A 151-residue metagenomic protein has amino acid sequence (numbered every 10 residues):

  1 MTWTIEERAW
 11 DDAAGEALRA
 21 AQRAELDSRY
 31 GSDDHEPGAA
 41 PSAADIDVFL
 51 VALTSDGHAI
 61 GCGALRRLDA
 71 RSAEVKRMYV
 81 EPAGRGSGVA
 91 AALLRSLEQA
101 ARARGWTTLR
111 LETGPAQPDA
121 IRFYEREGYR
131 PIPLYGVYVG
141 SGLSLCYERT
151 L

Functional and structural regions predicted by a protein language model:
W3, E7-D11, T107-R110, G114-L151: C-terminal "cap" of GNAT-fold acetyltransferases
W3-K76, E81-A83, L94-S96, A100 (+2 more regions): Acetyl-CoA-dependent GNAT
R71, S87, A103-T107: Short coil/turn segments at alpha/beta junctions that flank glycine-rich nucleotide-binding fingerprints
E81-A83, S87, P115: Active-site acidic-Proline motif in GNAT/NAT acetyltransferases
L94, A101-E112: Conserved GNAT acetyl-CoA-binding A-motif
